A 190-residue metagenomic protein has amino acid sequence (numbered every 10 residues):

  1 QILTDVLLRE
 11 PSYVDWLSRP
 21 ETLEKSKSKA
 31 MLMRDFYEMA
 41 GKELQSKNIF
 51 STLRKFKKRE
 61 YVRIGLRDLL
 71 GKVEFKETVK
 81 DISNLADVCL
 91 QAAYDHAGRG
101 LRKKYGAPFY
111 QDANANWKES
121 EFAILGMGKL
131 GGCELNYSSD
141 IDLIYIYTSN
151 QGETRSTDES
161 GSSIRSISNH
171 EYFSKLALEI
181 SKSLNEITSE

Functional and structural regions predicted by a protein language model:
Q1-E190: Non-catalytic regulatory/linker segments of enzymes
